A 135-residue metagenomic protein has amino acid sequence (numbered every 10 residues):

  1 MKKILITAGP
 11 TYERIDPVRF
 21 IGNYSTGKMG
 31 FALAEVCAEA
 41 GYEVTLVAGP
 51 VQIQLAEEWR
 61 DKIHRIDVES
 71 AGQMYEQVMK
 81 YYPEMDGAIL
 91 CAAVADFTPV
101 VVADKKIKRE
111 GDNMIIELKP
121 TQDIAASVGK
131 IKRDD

Functional and structural regions predicted by a protein language model:
M1-D135: A cross-family phosphate/adenosyl-ligand binding-site feature
